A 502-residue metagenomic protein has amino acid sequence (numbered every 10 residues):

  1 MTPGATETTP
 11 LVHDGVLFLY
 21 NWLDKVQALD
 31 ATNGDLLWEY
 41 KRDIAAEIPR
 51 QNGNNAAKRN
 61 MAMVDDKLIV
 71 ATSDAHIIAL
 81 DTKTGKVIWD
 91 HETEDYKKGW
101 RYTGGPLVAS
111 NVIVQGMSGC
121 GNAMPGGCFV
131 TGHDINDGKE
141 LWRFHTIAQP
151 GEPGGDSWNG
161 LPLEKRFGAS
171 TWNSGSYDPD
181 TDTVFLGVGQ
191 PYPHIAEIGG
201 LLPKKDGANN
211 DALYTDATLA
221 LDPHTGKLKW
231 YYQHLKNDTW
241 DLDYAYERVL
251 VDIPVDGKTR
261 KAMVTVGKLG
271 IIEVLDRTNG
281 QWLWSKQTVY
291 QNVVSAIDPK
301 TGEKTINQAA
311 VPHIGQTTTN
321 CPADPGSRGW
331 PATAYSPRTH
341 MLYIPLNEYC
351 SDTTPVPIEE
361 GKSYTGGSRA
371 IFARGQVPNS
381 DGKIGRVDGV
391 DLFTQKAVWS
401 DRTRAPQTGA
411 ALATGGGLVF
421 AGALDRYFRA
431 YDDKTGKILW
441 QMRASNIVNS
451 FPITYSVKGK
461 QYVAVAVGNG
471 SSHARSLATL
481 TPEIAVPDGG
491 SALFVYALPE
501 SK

Functional and structural regions predicted by a protein language model:
M1-T9, E39-D65, D90-G105, H145-S174 (+9 more regions): Extracytoplasmic beta-rich repeat domains
P3-K25, R50-I77, R101-M124, V130 (+8 more regions): Repeat-blade elements of multi-bladed beta-propeller folds
K25-L37, R59-T93, K98-T146, E273-L283: Hydrophobic or amphipathic alpha-helical targeting/insertion segments
K25-R42, T82, G127-T146, G168-P191 (+5 more regions): Carboxylate/His-rich catalytic cores and anion/metal-binding grooves
L80-G85, G127-E140, K204-G226, L275-G280 (+2 more regions): Beta-propeller blade signature
Q115-F129, L186-A212, E348-S380, G468-V486: Short, conserved, GDST-rich strand-edge loop motifs in beta-rich repeat architectures
V249-D298, V311-A323, R328, D433 (+2 more regions): Phosphate/diphosphate-binding loops
P452-K502: Blade-level signature of beta-propeller repeat domains, shared across WD40, Kelch, NHL, RCC1 and BNR/Asp-box propellers
